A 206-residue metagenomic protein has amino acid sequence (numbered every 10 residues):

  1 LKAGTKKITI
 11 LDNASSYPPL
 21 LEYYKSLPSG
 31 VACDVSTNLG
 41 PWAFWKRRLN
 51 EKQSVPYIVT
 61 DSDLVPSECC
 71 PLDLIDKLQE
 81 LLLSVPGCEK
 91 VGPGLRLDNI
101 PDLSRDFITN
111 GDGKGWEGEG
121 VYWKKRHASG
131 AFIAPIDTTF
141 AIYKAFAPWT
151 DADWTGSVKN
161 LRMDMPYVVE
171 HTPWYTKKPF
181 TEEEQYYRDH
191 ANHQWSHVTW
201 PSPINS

Functional and structural regions predicted by a protein language model:
L1-K7: Short, acidic, metal-binding catalytic loop of nucleotide-sugar glycosyltransferases
D12-N13: Acidic ATP/Mg2+-coordinating residue in the GHKL
S16-Y57: Active-site-proximal specificity loops/subdomain of glycosyltransferases
L20-L27, R105-W116: Short, aromatic/basic amphipathic alpha-helical patches
Q53-C69: Short beta-strand-to-loop acidic/aromatic patch adjacent to the donor-nucleotide binding site
C70-E89: Conserved donor-nucleotide/metal-binding helix-loop-beta segment in metal-dependent transferases, i.e., the alpha-helix
V91-R105: Short beta-strand-to-loop element that shapes/binds the nucleotide-sugar donor at the catalytic cleft/hinge
G111-S206: C-terminal catalytic/acceptor-binding lobe
